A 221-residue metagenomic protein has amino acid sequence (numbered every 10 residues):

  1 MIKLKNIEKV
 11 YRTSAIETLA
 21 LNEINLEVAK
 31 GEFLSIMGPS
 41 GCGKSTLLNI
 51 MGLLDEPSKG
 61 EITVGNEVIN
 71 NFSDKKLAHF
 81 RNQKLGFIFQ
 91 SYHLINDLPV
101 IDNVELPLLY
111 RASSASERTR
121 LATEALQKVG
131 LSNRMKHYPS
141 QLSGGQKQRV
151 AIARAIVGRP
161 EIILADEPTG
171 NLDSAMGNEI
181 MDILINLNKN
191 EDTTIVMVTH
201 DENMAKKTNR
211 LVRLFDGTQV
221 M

Functional and structural regions predicted by a protein language model:
I2-F215: ABC family nucleotide-binding domain
D216-M221: Conserved switch/coupling elements of ABC/ABC-like ATPase nucleotide-binding domains
